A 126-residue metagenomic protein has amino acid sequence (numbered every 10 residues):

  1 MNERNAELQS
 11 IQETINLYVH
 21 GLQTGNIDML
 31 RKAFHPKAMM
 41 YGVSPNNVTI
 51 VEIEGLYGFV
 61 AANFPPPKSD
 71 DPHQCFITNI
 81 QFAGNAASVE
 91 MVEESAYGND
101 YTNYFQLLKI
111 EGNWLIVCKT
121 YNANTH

Functional and structural regions predicted by a protein language model:
M1-D28, K32, P36: Short, low-complexity N-terminal intrinsically disordered segments enriched in polar/charged residues
E7, F34, Y57, N103-F105: A general secondary-structure boundary signal
S10, M39-S44, I50-N99: Surface-exposed, charged secondary-structure patches
R31, A86-E90, I116: A generic structural signal for ordered secondary structure
F34, E93-S95, T120-Y121: Short beta-strand segments enriched in hydrophobic/aromatic residues within well-folded beta-rich domains
P36, N85, G112-N113: Beta-strand-connecting loop/turn residues
K37-A38, N124: Feature marks short, surface-exposed loop/turn motifs that line or immediately flank catalytic pockets and channel
D100-H126: Short beta-strand edge/turn micro-motifs at domain boundaries
